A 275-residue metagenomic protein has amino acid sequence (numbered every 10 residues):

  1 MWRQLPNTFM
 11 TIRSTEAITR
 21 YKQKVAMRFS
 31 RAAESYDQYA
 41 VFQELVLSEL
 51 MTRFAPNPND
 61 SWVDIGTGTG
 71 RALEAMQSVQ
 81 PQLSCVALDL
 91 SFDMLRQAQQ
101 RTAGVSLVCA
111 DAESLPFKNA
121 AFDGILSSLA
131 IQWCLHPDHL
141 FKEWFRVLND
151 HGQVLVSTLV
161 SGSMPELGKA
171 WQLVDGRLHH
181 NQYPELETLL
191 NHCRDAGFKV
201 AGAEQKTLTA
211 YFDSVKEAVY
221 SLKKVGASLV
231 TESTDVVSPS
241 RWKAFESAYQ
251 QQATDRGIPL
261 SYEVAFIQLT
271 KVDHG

Functional and structural regions predicted by a protein language model:
W2-A32: N-terminal, positively charged/glycine-rich alpha-helical extensions of SAM-dependent methyltransferases
V41-P58, A75: Conserved alpha-helix/loop element of class I SAM-dependent methyltransferases that forms part of the SAM/SAH-binding
F42, T69-R71, N181, K199-G275: Conserved Class I S-adenosyl-L-methionine
S61-S114: Class I SAM-dependent methyltransferase SAM/SAH-binding core
E113-I125: A short acidic, Gly/Pro-enriched loop at the edge of an enzyme's catalytic core that lines a small-molecule cofactor
G124-H136: A short SAM/SAH-binding and catalytic strip from SAM-dependent methyltransferases
D138-Q153: A short glycine-rich, Lys/Arg-flanked "PGG" loop and its adjoining helix->strand segment in the class I
Q153-V215, S228-V236: Conserved catalytic/acceptor-binding region of the Class I
